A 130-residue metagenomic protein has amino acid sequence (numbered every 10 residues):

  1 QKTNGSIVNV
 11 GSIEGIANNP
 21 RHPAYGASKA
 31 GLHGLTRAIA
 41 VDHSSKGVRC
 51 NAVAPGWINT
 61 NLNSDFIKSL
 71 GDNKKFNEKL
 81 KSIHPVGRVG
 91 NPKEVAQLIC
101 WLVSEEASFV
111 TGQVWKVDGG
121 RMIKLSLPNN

Functional and structural regions predicted by a protein language model:
V8, C50-V53, N63, G112 (+1 more regions): Hydrophobic structural elements of the Rossmann-like NAD(P)H-binding subdomain that define the short-chain
S12: Residue(s) in the substrate-gating loop at a strand-loop-helix junction that position the organic substrate next
I16-H22, A27, S44-S45, N63 (+1 more regions): Active-site "substrate specificity/gating" loop of NAD(P)-dependent dehydrogenases, especially the short-chain
A17, C100, T111-N130: Short C-terminal tail/terminal secondary-structure segment of NAD(P)H-dependent dehydrogenase/reductase domains
S28, T36: Active-site helix of classical SDR
V41-S45, S108: Alpha-helical segment proximal to the catalytic Tyr-Lys
S45, W57-I83, K124-N130: A glycine/serine/threonine-rich, flexible loop-to-helix segment that serves as the NAD(P) cofactor-binding "lid"
A52, K74-E106, V110, V117-G119: C-terminal helical subdomain
